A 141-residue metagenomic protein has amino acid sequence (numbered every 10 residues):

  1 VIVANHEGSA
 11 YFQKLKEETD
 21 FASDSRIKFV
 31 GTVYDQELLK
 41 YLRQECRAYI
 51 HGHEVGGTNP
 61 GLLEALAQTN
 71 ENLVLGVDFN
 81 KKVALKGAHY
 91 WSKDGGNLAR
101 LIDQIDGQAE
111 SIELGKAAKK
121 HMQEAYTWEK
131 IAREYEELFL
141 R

Functional and structural regions predicted by a protein language model:
A4, F12-Q36: Nucleotide-activated donor-binding/catalytic signature segment of Leloir-type glycosyltransferases, i.e., the conserved
E37-L38, N97: Short acidic active-site motifs
Y41-G57, N70: Acidic donor-binding loop of glycosyltransferase active sites
N59-L62: Short glycine/serine-rich donor-binding loops of glycosyltransferases
A67, E71-V74: Short hydrophobic beta-strand element within catalytic cores of glycosyltransferases and related nucleotide-activated
A88-G96, Q104-A109: Conserved acidic donor-binding segment of nucleotide-sugar-dependent glycosyltransferases
E110-A125, E134: A short, well-ordered alpha-helix in the C-terminal region of glycosyltransferases
W128-R141: C-terminal alpha-helical cap of glycosyltransferases
